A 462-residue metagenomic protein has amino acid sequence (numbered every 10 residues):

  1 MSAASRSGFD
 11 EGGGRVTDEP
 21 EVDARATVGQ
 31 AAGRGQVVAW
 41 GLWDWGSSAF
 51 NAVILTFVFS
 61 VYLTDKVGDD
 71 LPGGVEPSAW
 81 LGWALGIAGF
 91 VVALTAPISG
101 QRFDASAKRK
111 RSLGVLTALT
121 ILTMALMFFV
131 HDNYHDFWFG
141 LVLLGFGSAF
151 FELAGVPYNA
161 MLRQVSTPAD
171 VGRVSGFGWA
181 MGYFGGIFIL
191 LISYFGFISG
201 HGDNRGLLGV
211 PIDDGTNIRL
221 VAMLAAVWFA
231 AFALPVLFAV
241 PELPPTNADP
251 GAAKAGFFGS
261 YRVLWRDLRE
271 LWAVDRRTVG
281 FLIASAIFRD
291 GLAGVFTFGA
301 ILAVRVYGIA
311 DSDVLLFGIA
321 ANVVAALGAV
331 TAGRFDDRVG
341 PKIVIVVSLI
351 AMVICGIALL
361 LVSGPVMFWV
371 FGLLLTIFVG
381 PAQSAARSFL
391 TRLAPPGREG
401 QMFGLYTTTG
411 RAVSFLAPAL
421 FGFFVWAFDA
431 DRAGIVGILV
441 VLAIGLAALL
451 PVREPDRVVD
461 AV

Functional and structural regions predicted by a protein language model:
E19-V38, P241-I283: Juxtamembrane intracellular "pre-TM" segments in multi-pass secondary transporters
I54-S78, T297-D313: Short amphipathic helix-loop junctions that connect adjacent transmembrane helices in Major Facilitator Superfamily/SLC
P72-V75, F195-V227, F423-L442: A membrane-interface helix-boundary motif in multi-pass transporters
L94-K108, L327-P341, V425: Helix-to-loop junctions at the C-terminal end of transmembrane segments in multipass secondary transporters
R111-L126, I343-A358: Structural signature of the two symmetry-related core transmembrane helices
F128-V142, L360-G372: Helix-loop junctions at membrane interfaces in 12-TM secondary transporters
L153-S166, P381-A394: Intracellular juxtamembrane helix-capping segments at the cytosolic ends of symmetry-related transmembrane helices
W228-A239, V436-V462: Multi-pass alpha-helical transporter architecture, strongest for 12-TM Major Facilitator/SLC carriers used
